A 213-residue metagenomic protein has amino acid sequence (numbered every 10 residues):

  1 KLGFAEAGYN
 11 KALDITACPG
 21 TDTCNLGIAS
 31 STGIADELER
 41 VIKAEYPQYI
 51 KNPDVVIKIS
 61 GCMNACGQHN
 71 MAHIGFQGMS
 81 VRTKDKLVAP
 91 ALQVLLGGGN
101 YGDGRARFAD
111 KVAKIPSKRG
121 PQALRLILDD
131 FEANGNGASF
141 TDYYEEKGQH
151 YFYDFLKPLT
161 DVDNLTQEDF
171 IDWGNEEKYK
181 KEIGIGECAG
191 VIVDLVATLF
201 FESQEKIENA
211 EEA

Functional and structural regions predicted by a protein language model:
K1-A213: Peripheral terminal and linker regions in Fe-S/redox and tRNA-modifying enzymes
